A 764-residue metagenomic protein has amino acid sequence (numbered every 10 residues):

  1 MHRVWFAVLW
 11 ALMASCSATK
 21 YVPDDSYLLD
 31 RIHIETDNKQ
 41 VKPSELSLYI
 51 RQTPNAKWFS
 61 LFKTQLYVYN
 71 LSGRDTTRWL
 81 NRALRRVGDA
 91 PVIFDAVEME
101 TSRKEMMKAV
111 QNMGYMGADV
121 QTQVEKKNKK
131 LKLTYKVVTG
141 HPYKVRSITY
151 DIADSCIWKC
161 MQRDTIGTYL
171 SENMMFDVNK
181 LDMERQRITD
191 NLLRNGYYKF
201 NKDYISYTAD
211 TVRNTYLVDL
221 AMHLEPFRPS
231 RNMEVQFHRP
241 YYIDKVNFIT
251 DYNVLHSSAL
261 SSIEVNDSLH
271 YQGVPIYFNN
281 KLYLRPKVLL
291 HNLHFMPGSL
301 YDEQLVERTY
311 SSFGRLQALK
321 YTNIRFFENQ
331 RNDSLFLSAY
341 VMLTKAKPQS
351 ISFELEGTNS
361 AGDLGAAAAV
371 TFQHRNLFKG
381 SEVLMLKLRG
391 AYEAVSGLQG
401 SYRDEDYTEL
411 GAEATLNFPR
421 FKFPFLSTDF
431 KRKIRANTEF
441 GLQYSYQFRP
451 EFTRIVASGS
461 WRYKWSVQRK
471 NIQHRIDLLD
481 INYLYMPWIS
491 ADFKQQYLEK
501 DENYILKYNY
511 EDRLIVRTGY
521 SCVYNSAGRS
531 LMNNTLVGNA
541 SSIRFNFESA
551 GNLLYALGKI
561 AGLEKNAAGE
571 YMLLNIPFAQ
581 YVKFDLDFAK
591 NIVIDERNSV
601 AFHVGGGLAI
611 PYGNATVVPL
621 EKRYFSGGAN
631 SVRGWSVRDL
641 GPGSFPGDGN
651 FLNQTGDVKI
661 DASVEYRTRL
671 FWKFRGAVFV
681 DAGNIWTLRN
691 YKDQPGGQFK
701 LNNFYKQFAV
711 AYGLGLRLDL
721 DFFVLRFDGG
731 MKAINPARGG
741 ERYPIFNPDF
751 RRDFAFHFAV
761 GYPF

Functional and structural regions predicted by a protein language model:
H2-V8: Sec-dependent signal peptide recognition, specifically the positively charged N-region followed immediately by
M13-S15: C-terminal motif of bacterial Sec signal peptides marking the signal peptidase cleavage site
S17-R315, I324, F336, D429-F430 (+1 more regions): Interaction-mediating elements
T36-N38, V137-H141, I152-D154, M222-P226 (+13 more regions): Flexible glycine-/small-residue-rich
N128, S549, D595, L718-F722: A generic beta-sheet turn/junction motif
C160, L282-Y283, D302-R544, R633-G634 (+5 more regions): Gram-negative/organellar outer-membrane beta-barrel architecture
S261-E264, T358-A361, R475-R669, V678-L701: C-terminal outer-membrane beta-barrel translocator/porin domains of Gram-negative envelope proteins and their
A556-G558, Y691-A709, G740-D749, A755: Outer-membrane beta-barrel domain signature, especially the mid-to-C-terminal portions of large Gram-negative OMP
